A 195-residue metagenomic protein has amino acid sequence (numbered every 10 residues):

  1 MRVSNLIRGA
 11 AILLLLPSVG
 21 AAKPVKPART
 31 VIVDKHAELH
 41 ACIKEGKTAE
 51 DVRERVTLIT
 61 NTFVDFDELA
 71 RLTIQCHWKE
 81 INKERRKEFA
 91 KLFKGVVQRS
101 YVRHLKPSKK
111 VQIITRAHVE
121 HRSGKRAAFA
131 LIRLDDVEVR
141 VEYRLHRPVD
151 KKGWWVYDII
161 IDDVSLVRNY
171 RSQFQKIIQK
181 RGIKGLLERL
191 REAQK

Functional and structural regions predicted by a protein language model:
M1-A10: Bacterial N-terminal signal peptides that target proteins for export
G9-S18: Bacterial N-terminal signal peptides
P24-Y101: Early exported N-terminus immediately downstream of N-terminal targeting peptides
K26, A41, E45-D51, E80-K87 (+6 more regions): Surface-exposed, polar/charged faces of alpha-helical domains in mature secreted/periplasmic/lumenal proteins
W78, G95-V96, L134-D135, D162-L166: Solvent-exposed loop/turn segments at secondary-structure junctions within structured extracellular/periplasmic domains
R99-V139, E188, A193-K195: Surface-exposed, charged secondary-structure patches
E138-R168: Short beta-strand edge/turn micro-motifs at domain boundaries
D158-K195: Low-complexity, intrinsically disordered terminal/linker segments enriched in charged and Gly/Pro repeats
